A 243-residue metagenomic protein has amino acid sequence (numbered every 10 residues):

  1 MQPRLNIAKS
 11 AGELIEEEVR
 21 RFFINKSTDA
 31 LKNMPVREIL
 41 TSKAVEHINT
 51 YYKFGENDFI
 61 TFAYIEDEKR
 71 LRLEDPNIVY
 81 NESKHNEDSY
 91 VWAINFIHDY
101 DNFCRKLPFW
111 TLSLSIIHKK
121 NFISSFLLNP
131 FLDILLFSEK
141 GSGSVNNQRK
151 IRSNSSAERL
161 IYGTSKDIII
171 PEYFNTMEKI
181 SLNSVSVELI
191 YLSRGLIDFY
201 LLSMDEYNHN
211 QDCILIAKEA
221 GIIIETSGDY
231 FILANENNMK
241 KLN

Functional and structural regions predicted by a protein language model:
M1-H98: N-terminal subdomain of lithium-sensitive/metallo-dependent phosphomonoesterases centered on the IMPase/IPPase/PAP
A11, I15, V19, I48 (+7 more regions): Residue-level signal for inorganic ion chemistry
I48-N49, E68-R72, S113, I170-Y173 (+2 more regions): Short amphipathic alpha-helical segments and helix-helix/interface helices
P76, N121, L132-I134, Q148-K150 (+1 more regions): Short acidic/polar mixed-charge low-complexity motifs
N86-G141: DPxDG-like acidic metal-binding loop motif
F131-A157: A conserved active-site-flanking secondary-structure segment within enzyme catalytic domains
S153-N243: An extended, acidic
